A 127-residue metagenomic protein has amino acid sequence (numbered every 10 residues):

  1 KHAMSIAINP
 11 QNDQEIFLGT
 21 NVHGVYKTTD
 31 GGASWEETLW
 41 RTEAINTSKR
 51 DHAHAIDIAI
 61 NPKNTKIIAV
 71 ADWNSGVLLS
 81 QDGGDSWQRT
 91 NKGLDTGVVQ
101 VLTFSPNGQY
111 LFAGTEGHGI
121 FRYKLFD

Functional and structural regions predicted by a protein language model:
K1-D127: Extracellular glycan-interacting surfaces
